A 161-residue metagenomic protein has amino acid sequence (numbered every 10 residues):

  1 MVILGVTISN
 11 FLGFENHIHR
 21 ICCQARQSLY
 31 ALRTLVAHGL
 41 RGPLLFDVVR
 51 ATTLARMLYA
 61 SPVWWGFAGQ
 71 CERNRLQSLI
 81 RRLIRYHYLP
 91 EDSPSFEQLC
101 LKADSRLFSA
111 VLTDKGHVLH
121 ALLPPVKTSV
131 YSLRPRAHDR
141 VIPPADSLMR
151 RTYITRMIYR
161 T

Functional and structural regions predicted by a protein language model:
M1-T161: Hydrophobic/basic alpha-helical segments
